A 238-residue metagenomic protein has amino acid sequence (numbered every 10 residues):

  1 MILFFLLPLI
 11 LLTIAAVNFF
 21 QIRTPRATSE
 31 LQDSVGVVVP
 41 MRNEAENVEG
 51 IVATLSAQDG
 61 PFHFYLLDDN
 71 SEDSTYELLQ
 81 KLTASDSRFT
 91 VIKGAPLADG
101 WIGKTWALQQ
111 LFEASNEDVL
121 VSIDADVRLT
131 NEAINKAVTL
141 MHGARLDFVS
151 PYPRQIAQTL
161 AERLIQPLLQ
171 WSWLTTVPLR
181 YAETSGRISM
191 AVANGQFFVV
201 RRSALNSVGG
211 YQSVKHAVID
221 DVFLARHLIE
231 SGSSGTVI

Functional and structural regions predicted by a protein language model:
M1-L31, Q166-P167: N-terminal membrane-anchoring/stem segments of glycan-assembly enzymes
P8-I10, I92-E113, K136-S207, Q212: Long helical/loop segments within the catalytic core of UDP-sugar-dependent glycosyltransferases, especially the large
Q32, V39-A53, N70: Active-site beta-to-alpha loop of glycosyltransferases that engages the nucleotide-sugar donor
S34-G36, H63: Cell-envelope/extracellular polymer assembly enzymes that use nucleotide-activated donors
A53-F62: Short, acidic, metal-binding catalytic loop of nucleotide-sugar glycosyltransferases
P61-N70, T90-G94: Short beta-strand/loop segment that forms part of the nucleotide-sugar
D68-L78, A95-P96, V127: A conserved acidic beta->alpha catalytic loop
S74, D124-L140: Acidic donor-binding/catalytic loop of UDP-sugar-dependent glycosyltransferases, especially processive GT2
